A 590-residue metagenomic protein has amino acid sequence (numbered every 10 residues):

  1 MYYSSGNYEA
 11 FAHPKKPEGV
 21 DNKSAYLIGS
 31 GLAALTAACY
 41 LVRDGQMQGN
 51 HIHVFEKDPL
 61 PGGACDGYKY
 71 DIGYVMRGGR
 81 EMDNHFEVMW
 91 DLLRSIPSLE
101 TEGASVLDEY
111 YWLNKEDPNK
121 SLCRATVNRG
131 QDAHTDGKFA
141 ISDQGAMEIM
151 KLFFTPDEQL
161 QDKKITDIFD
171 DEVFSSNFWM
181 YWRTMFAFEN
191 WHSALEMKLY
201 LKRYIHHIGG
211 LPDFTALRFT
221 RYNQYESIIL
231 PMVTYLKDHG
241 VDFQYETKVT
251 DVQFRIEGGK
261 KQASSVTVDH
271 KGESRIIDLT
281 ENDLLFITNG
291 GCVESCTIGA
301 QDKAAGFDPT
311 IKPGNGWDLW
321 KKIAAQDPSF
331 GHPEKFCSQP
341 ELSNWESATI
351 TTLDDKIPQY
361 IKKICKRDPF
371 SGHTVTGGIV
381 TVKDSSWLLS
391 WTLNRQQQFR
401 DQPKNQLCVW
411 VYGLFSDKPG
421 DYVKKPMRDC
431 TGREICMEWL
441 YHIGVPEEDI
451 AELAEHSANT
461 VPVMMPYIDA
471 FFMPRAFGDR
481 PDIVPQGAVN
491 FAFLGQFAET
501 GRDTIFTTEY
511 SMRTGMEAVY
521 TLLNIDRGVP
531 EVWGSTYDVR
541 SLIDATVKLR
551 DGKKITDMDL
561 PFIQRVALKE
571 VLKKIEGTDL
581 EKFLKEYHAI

Functional and structural regions predicted by a protein language model:
M1-A25, R43-H51, K69, A545 (+1 more regions): Extreme N-terminal leader/targeting segments of oxidoreductases
M1-Y3, A37, L41, G45-N84 (+7 more regions): Beta1-alpha1 glycine-rich phosphate/pyrophosphate-binding loop at the start of Rossmann-like nucleotide-binding domains
H13, G19-E148: N-terminal glycine-rich phosphate/pyrophosphate-binding loop and immediately adjacent elements
T36, V88-D91, P231, Y510-E517: Short amphipathic alpha-helical face segments that pack within enzyme cores and frequently flank/anchor catalytic
L99-H206, L217-F219: Rossmann-like flavin
G103-Y111, Y245, R527-Y537: Short, glycine/acidic-rich hinge or "gate" loops at secondary-structure transitions that mediate conformational
K202-L284, T288-G290, D302-K303, D308-W317: Helical element adjacent to the flavin cofactor pocket in flavoenzyme catalytic cores
I205-T220, N282-L284, N289-T514, Y520-Y537: C-terminal segments that line or cap access tunnels to active or ligand-binding sites in enzymes and enzyme-associated
